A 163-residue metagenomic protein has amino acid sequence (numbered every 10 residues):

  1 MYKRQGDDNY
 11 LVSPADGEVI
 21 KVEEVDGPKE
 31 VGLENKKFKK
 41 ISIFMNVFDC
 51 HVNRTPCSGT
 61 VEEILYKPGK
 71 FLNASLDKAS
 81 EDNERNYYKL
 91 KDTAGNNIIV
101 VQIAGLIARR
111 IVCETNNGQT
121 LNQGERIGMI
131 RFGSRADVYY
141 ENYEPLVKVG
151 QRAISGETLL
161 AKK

Functional and structural regions predicted by a protein language model:
M1-Q5: Conserved small/polar residues in nucleotide/adenosyl-binding loops
V12-R54: Acidic, Ser/Thr-rich low-complexity segments on the non-lumenal side of membrane proteins
V12-V22, T55-E63, N117-I127, V149-K162: Short, well-structured beta-strand-loop connectors
V22-P28, Y66-K70, R131-F132: Short, conserved beta-turn/loop elements at beta-strand boundaries and strand-helix junctions
N35-F38, L76-S80, A136-V149: Short, compositionally biased
I41-N86: Membrane-embedded segments
R54, V101-T120, Y143-Q151: Short histidine-centered loop motifs in beta-beta connectors
D92-G105, D137-Y139: Short beta-strand-turn/beta-hairpin segments enriched in glycine/proline and small hydrophobics that form edge-strand
